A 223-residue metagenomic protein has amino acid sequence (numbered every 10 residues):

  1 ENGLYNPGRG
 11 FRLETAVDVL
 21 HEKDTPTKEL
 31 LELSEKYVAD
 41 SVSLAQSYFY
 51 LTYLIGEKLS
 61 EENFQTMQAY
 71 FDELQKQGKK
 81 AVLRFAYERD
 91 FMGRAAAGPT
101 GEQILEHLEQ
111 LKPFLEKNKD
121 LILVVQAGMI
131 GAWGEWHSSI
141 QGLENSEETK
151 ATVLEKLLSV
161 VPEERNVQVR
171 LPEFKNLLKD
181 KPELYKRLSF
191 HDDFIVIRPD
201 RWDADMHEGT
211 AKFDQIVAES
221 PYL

Functional and structural regions predicted by a protein language model:
E1, E32-S34, L111, E155 (+1 more regions): Intrinsically disordered, low-complexity boundary segments flanking structured domains
E1-S43, Y48: Boundary/entry segment of secreted carbohydrate-active catalytic domains
R9-T15, S43-S47, A81-F85, L123 (+3 more regions): Hydrophobic faces of well-ordered beta-strands that scaffold small-molecule active sites in alpha/beta enzyme cores
L30-E88, T100-I104, V161, R165: Aromatic-lined substrate-binding rim segments of carbohydrate-active enzymes
L54-E57, D90-A96, W133-H137, N176-K179: Extracytoplasmic/secreted cell-surface and envelope-processing proteins
N63-K80, A97-V124, S146-V160: An active-site-proximal structural segment forming one wall of the substrate-binding cleft that immediately precedes
V82-M92, L111-E144: Active-site groove signature of glycoside hydrolases
V124-G131, E135, S139-L223: Catalytic-core regions of glycoside hydrolase
